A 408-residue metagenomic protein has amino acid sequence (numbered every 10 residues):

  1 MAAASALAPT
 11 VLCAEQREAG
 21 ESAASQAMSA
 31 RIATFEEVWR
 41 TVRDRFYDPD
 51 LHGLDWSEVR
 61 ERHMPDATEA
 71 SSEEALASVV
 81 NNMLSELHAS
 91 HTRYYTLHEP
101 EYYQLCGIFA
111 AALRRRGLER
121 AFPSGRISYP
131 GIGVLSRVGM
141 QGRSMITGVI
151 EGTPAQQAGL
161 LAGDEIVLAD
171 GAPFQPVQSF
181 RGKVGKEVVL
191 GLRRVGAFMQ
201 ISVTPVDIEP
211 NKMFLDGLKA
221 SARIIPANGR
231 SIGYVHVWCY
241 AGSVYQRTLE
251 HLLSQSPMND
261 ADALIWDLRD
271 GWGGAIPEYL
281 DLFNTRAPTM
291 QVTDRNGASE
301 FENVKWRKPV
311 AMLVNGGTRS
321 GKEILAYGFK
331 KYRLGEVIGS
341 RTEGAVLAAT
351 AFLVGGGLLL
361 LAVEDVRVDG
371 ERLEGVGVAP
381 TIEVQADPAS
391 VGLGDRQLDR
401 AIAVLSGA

Functional and structural regions predicted by a protein language model:
M1-C13: N-terminal export signals
S25-L54: Mature N-terminal segment immediately following signal peptide/propeptide cleavage in secreted/periplasmic
R31-F35, V42-R43, V59, H63 (+9 more regions): Stable alpha-helical elements in mature extracytoplasmic
V38, M83, V134, A155 (+9 more regions): Terminal peptide-recognition signature
D50-Q141, V195-S221: Extended, small/polar residue-biased N-terminal targeting/export presequences and adjacent propeptide/linker tracts
R115-R116, R120-Q175, E364: PDZ/PDZ-like domain segments forming the peptide/carboxylate-binding groove, activating on the N-terminal beta-strands
I150, A155-V177, I265-W266, F329-Y332 (+3 more regions): Conserved PDZ fold ligand-binding element
F180-L359, A389-V391, S406: Cleft-lining beta-strand/loop regions that shape enzyme active-site pockets
